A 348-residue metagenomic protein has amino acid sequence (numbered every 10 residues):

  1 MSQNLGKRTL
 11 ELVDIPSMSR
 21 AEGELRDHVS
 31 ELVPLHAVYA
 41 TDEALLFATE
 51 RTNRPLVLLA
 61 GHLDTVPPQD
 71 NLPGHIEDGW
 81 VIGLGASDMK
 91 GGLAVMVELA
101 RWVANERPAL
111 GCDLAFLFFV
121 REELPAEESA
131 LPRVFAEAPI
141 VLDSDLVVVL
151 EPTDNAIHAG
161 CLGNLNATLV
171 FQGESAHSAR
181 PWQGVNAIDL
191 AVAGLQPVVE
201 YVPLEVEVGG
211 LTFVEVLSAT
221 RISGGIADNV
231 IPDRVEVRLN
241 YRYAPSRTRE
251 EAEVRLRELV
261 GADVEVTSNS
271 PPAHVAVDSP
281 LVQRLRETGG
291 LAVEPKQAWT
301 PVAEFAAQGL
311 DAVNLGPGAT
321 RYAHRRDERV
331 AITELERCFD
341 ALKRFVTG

Functional and structural regions predicted by a protein language model:
M1, T9, S17-M18, Y39 (+3 more regions): Metal-dependent amide/peptide-bond hydrolase catalytic core, centered on the "pita-bread" metallohydrolase fold
M1-A86, A104-L110: Acidic/His- and Gly-rich active-site-bordering loop/insert found across diverse amide/peptide-bond hydrolases
I15, D42-E43, G61-L63, A86 (+5 more regions): Fold-independent oxyanion-binding glycine-rich loops and adjacent beta-strand/coil segments at enzyme active sites
T52, P139-D143, Q308: Glycine-rich phosphate-binding loop signature in dinucleotide/nucleotide-binding domains
V57-L59, L117, L146-V148, V313-L315: Hydrophobic/aromatic beta-strand patches that form the interior of the parallel beta-sheet core in alpha/beta enzyme
L63-E77, S144, A159-V170: Acidic-glycine-rich active-site phosphate/pyrophosphate-binding loop
W80-V95, H177, L315: Glycine/serine-rich anion-binding loops at beta->alpha junctions that coordinate negatively charged ligand groups
A94-N166, G209: Acidic/histidine-rich catalytic neighborhood of metal-dependent amide-processing enzymes
